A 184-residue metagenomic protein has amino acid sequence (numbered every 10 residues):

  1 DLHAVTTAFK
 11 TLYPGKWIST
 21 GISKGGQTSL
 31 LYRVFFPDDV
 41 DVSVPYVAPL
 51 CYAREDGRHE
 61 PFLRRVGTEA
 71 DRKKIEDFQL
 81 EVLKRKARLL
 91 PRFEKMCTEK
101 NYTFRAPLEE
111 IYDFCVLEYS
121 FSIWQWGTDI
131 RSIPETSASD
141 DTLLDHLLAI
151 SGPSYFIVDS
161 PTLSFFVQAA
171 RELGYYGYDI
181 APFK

Functional and structural regions predicted by a protein language model:
D1-L12: Alpha/beta-hydrolase active-site loop
Y13-S23: Alpha/beta-hydrolase fold nucleophile elbow
I18-T20, V42-P45, A169-R171: Structural recognition of the beta-strand scaffold that forms the well-ordered cores of secreted hydrolase catalytic
G21-L31: Glycine-rich nucleophile elbow surrounding the catalytic serine of serine-hydrolase chemistry
S23-K24, V47-L50, G174: Short, flexible loop/turn elements at secondary-structure junctions
D38-K100: A catalytic-pocket lid/entrance helix-loop region that shapes and gates access to the active site across common
K95-K184: Alpha/beta-hydrolase fold active-site neighborhood
